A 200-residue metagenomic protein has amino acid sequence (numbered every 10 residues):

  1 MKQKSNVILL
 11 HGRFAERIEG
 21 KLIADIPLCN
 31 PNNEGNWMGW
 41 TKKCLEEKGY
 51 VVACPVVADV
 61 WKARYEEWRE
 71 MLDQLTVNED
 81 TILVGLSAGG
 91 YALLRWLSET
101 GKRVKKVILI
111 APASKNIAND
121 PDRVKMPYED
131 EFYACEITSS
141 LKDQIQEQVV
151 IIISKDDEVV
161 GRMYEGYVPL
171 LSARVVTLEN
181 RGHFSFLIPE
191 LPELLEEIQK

Functional and structural regions predicted by a protein language model:
K2-E47: Short, surface-exposed "cap/lid" segments of acyl-processing enzymes
G12-R13, V57, I108-I117: Active-site nucleophile loop of the alpha/beta-hydrolase fold
A63, R181-P192: Catalytic histidine-centered segment of alpha/beta-hydrolase-like enzymes
V84-L94: Gly/Ala-rich beta-loop-alpha elbow adjacent to hydrolase catalytic centers
K102, P112-S139: Flexible "cap/lid" loop of the alpha/beta hydrolase fold
I145, V150-I153: Short beta-strand/loop motif that positions the catalytic acidic residue of the alpha/beta-hydrolase fold
D157-M163, F186: Conserved alpha/beta-hydrolase "acid-adjacent" motif
